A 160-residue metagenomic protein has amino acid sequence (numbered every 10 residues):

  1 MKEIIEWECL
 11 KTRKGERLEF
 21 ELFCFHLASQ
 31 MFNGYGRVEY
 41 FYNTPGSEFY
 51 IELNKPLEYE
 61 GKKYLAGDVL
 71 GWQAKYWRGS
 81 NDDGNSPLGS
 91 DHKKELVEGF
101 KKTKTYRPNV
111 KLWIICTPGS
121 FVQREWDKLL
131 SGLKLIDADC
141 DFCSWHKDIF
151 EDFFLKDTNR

Functional and structural regions predicted by a protein language model:
M1-R160: Mixed-charge (Asp/Glu-Lys/Arg
